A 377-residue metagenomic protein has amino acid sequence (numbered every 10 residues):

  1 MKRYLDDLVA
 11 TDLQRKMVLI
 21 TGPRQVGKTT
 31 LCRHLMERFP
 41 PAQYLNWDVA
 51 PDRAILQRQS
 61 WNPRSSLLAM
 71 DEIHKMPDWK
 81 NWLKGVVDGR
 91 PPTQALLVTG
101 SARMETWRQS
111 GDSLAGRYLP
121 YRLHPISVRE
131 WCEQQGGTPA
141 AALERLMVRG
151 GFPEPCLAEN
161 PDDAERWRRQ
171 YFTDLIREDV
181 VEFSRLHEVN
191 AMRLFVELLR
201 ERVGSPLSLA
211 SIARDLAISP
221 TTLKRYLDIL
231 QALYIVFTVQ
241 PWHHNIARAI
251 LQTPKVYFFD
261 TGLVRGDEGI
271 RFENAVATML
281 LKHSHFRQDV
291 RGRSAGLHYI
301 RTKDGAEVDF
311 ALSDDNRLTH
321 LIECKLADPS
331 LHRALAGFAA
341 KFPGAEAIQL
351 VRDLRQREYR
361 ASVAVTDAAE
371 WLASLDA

Functional and structural regions predicted by a protein language model:
M1-D12: Pre-Walker A adenine-sensing motif
I20: Hydrophobic anchor at the beta1->P-loop junction of P-loop NTPases
K28: Conserved lysine of the Walker
L31: Hydrophobic positions on the alpha1 helix immediately C-terminal to the Walker A/P-loop
K80-M104, D112: Conserved catalytic/switch belt of AAA+ P-loop NTPases
S101-A210: Interdomain motor-coupling "hinge/lid" segment immediately C-terminal to the ATP-binding subdomain of NTP-driven enzymes
H124-P125, L354-A377: Domain-level recognition of nuclease-like catalytic cores that cleave nucleotide substrates
P161-L318: Accessory nucleic acid-recognition modules appended to NTPase machines
